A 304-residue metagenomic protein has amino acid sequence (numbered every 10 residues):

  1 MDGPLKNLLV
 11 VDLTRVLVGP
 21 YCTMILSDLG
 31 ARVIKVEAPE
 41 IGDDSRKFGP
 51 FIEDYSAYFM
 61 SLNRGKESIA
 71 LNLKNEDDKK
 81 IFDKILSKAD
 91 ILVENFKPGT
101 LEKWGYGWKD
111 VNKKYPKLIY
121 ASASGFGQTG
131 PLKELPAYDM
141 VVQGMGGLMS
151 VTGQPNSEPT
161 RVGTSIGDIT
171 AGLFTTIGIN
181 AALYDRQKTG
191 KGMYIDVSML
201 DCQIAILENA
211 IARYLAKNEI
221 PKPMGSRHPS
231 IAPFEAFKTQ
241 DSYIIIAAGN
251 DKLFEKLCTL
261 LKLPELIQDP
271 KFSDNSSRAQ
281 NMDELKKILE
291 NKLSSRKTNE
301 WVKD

Functional and structural regions predicted by a protein language model:
M1-G178, A182-K188: N-terminal helix-loop segment corresponding to the beta1-alpha1 unit of nucleotide/adenylate-binding folds
E40, F126-G127, M199-I204, I211 (+3 more regions): Glycine-rich beta-alpha junction loops
G42-D44, L215-P221: Short Pro/Gly-enriched beta-strand edge/turn motifs at strand-loop
F59, M224-P229, F234-E235: Short Gly/Pro-enriched turn/cap motifs at secondary-structure boundaries
Q128, N156-I166, Q187-Q203, K222-P229 (+2 more regions): Conserved Rossmann-fold dehydrogenase catalytic segment
G172-G192, A205-A216, C258-E265: Oxidoreductase and adenylate-handling cofactor-binding alpha/beta cores
A232-D304: Aromatic-enriched alpha-helical interface/lid elements that frame and gate functional surfaces
